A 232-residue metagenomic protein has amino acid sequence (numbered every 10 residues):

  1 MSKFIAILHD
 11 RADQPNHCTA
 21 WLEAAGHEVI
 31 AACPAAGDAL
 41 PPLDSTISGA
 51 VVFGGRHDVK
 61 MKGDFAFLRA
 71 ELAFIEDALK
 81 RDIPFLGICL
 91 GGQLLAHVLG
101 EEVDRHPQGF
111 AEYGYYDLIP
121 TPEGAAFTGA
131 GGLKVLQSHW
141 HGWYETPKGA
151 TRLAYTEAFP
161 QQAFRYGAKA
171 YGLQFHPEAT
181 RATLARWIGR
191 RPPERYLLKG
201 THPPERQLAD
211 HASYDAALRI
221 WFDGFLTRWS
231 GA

Functional and structural regions predicted by a protein language model:
M1-I83, Y196-A232: N-terminal beta1-alpha1 cap of cysteine-dependent amidohydrolase-like domains
A6-I7, I119-A232: Amide-donor transfer/coupling interface in amidating biosynthetic enzymes
P15-H17, P41, M61-G63, A96-V98 (+3 more regions): Short glycine-/acidic-enriched loop or helix-start segments at secondary-structure transitions that form or flank
E28-I30, E102, K134, T151: Conserved beta-strand segments of alpha/beta enzyme cores
A78-E102: Catalytic nucleophile loop
Q93-L136: Ligand/cofactor pocket segment of small-molecule handling proteins
